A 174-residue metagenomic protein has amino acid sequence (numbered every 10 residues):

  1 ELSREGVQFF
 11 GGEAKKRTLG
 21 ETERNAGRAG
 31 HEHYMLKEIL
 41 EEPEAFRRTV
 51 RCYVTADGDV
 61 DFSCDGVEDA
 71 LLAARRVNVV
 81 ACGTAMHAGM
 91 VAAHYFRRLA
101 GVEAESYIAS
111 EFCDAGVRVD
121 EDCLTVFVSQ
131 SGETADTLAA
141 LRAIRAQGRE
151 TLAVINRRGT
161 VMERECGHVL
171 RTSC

Functional and structural regions predicted by a protein language model:
E1-R75, A85, H94-L99, F112 (+1 more regions): N-terminal segments that mediate ammonia production and transfer in glutamine-dependent amidotransferase systems
L72-C174: Glycine-rich phosphate-binding loops that contact phosphosugars or nucleotide phosphates
